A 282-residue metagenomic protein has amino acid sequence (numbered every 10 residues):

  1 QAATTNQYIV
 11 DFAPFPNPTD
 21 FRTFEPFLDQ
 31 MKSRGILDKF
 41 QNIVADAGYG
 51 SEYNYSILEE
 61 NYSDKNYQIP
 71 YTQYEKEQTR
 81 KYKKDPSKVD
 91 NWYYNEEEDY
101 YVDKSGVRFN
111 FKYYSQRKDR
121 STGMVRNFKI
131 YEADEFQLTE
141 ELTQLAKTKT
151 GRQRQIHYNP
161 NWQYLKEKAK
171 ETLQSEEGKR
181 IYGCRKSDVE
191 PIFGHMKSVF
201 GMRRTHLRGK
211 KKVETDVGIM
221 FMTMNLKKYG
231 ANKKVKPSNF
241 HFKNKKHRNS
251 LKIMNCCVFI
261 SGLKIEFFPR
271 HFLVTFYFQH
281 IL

Functional and structural regions predicted by a protein language model:
Q1-F267, F272, F278-I281: Anion-binding and metal-coordination hotspots
